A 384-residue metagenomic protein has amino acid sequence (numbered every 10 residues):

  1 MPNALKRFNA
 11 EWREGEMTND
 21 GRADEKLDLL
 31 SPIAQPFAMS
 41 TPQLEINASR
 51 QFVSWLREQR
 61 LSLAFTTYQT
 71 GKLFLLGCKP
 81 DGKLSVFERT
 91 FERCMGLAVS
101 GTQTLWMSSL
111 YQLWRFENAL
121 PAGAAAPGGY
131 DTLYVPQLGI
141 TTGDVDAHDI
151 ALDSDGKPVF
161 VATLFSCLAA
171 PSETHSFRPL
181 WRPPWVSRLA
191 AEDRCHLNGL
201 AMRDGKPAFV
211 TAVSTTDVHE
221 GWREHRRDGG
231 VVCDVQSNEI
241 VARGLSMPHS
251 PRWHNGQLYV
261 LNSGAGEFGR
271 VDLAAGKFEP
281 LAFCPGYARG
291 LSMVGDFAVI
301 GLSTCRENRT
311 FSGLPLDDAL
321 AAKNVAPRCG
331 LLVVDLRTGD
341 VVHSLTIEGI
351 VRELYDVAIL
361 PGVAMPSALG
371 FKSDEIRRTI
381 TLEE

Functional and structural regions predicted by a protein language model:
L5-E384: Sequence-structural signature of mature extracellular/luminal beta-sheet repeat domains, prominently beta-propellers
